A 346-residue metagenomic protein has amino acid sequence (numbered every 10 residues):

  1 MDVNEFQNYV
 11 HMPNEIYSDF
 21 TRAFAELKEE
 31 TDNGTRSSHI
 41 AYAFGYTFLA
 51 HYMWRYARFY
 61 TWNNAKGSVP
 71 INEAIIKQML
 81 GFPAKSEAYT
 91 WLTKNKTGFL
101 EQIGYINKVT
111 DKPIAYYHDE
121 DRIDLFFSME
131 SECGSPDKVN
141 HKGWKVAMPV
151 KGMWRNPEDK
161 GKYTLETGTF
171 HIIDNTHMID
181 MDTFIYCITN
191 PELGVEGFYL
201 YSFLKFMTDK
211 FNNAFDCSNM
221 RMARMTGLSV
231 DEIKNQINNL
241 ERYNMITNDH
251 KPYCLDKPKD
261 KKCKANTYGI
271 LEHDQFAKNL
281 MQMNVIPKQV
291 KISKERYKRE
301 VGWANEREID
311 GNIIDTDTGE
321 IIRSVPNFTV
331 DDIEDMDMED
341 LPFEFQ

Functional and structural regions predicted by a protein language model:
M1, E101-I172, K234-E308: Winged-helix/helix-turn-helix nucleic-acid-interaction surface
M1-A84, P113-F215, M220: Short recognition helix of helix-turn-helix/winged-helix DNA-binding domains
M1-E15, Q275-Q346: Intrinsically disordered, low-complexity C-terminal segments enriched in Ser/Thr/Pro and often containing basic Lys/Arg
M12, I16-D19, A88, E232 (+1 more regions): Non-membrane alpha-helical secondary structure
Y56-D119, D209-K264: Winged helix-turn-helix DNA-binding recognition segment
E196-G197, E232, D332: Single-residue recognition of alpha-helix capping/boundary positions
Y199, T267-G269, P342-F345: Generic structural signal for residues positioned in beta-strands
